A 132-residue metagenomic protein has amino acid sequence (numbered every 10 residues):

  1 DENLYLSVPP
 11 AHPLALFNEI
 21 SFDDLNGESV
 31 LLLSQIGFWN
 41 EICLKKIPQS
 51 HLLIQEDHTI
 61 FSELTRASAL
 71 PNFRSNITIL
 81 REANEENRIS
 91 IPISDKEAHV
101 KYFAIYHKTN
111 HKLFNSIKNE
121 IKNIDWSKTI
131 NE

Functional and structural regions predicted by a protein language model:
D1-N3, T59-K112, S116: Beta-alpha-beta core module
D1-V30: Flexible hinge/capping segments at coil-to-helix
L4, V30, A69-L70, W126: Generic structural signal for secondary-structure transition and capping sites
P10, L33-G37, S75-I77, H107-K108: Structural motif
F17, E41-C43, E82-N84: Short glycine-/acidic-enriched loop or helix-start segments at secondary-structure transitions that form or flank
N18, D23, G27, H99-E132: Extended ligand-binding regions for polar small-molecule ligands
F22, N26-S50, F114-N115: Secondary-structure junction motif
L53-D57: Long, low-complexity, intrinsically disordered regions of very large eukaryotic proteins
